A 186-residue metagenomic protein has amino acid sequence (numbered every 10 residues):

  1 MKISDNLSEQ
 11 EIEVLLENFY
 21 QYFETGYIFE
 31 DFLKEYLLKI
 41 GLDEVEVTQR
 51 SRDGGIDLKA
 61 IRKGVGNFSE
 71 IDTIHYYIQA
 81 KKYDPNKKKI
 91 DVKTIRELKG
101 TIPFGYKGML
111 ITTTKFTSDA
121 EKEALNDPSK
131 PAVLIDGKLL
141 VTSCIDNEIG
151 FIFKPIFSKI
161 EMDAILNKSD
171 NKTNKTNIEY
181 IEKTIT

Functional and structural regions predicted by a protein language model:
M1-T186: Mixed-charge (Asp/Glu-Lys/Arg
